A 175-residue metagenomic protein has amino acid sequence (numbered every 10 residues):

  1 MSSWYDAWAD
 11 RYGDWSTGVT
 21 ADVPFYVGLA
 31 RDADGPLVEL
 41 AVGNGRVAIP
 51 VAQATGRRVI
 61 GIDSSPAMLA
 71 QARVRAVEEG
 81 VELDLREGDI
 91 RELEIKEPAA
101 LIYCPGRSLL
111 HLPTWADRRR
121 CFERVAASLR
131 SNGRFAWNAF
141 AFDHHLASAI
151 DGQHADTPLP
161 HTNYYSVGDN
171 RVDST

Functional and structural regions predicted by a protein language model:
M1-G35: Conserved class I S-adenosyl-L-methionine
D34-G43: Conserved class I S-adenosyl-L-methionine
A48-E92: Class I SAM-dependent methyltransferase SAM/SAH-binding core
E94-L101: A short acidic, Gly/Pro-enriched loop at the edge of an enzyme's catalytic core that lines a small-molecule cofactor
Y103-P105: A conserved beta-strand element that flanks and buttresses the S-adenosyl-L-methionine
L110-L112: A short His-aromatic
R119-S131: A short glycine-rich, Lys/Arg-flanked "PGG" loop and its adjoining helix->strand segment in the class I
A136-T175: SAM-dependent methyltransferase
